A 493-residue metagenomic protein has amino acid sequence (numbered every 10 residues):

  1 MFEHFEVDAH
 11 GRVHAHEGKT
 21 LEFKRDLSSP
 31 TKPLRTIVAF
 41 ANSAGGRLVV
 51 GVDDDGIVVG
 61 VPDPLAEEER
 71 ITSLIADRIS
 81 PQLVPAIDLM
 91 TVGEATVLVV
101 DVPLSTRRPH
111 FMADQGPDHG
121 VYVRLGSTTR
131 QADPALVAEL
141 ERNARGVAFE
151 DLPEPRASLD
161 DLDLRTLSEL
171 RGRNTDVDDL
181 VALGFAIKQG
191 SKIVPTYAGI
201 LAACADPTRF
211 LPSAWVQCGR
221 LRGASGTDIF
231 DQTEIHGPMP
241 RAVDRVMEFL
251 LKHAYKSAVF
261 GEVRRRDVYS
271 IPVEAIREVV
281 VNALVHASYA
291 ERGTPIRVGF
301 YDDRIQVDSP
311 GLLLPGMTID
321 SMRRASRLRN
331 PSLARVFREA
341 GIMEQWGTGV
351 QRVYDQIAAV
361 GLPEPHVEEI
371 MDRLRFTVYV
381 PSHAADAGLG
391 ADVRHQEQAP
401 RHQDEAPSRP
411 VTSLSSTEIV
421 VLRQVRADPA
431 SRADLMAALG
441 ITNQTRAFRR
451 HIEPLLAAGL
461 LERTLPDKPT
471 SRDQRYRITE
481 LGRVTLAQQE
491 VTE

Functional and structural regions predicted by a protein language model:
M1-R108, S270: Polybasic/polar functional segments that serve as interface/processing modules
F2-H4, R124-T294, G299-R304, G311-R327 (+2 more regions): Active-site helix-to-loop segments that bind/position phosphate- or nucleotide-bearing substrates and donors across
A186, P363-P365, L456-D467: A short, conserved structural fragment
S270-I271, T442-A457, T470-D473: Short amphipathic alpha-helical interaction segments
I305-G341, A385-V393: Glycine-rich/acidic phosphate-handling loop/turn and adjacent ATP-lid/helix of nucleotide-binding kinase/ATPase domains
D386-Q424, R450, D467: Short alpha-helical segments that sit at the start of domains
D428-L439: Short acidic, hydrophobic short linear motifs in intrinsically disordered regions
Q474-E493: Short, amphipathic alpha-helical interaction segments positioned at domain boundaries
